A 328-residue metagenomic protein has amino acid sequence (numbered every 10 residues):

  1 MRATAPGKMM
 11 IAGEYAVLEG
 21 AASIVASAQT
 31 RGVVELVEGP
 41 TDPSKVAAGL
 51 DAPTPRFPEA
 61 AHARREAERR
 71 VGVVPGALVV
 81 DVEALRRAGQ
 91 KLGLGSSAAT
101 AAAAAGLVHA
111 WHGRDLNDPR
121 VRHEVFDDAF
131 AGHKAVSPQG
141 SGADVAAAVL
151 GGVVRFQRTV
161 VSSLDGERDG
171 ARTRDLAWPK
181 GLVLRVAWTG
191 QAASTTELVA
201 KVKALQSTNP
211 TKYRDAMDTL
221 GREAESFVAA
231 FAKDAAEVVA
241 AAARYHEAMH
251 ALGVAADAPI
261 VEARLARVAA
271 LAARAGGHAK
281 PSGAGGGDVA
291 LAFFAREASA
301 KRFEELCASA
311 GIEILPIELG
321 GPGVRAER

Functional and structural regions predicted by a protein language model:
M1-A12, A16-L18, V25, V33-V74 (+5 more regions): C-terminal nucleotide
A21, L94-A102, G140, R214: Short, conserved micro-motifs enriched in small and acidic residues
G93-L116: DPxDG-like acidic metal-binding loop motif
G93-S96, A147, S282-A284: Active-site nucleophile and cofactor-binding loops and adjacent substrate-binding regions of central metabolic enzymes
G142, G283-D288: Short Gly/Ser/Thr- and Asp/Glu-enriched loop/turn motifs at secondary-structure junctions
